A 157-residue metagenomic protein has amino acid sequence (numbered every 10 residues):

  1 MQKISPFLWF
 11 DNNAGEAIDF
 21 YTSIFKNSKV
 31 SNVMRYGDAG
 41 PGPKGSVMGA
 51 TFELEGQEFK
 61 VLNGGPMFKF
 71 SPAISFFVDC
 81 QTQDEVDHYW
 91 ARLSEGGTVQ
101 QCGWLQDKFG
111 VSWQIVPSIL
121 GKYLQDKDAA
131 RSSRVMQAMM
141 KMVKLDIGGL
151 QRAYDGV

Functional and structural regions predicted by a protein language model:
Q2, E53, V61-G64, F68 (+1 more regions): Vicinal oxygen chelate
Q2, K26-K29, P72: Residue-level signal for beta-strand positions within conserved beta-sheet cores that form or flank
I4, A50, I74: Residue-level detector of short, conserved catalytic/binding motifs and their immediate flanks
P6-W9, S75-Q81: Short, well-ordered beta-strand elements within core beta-sheets of diverse protein domains
L8-G56: Core segments of cupin and vicinal oxygen chelate
P41-G42, M67-K69: Short glycine/serine/proline-enriched coil/turn segments at secondary-structure junctions
M48, P72, F109: Residues that flank catalytic or metal-binding motifs in active/ligand-binding sites
